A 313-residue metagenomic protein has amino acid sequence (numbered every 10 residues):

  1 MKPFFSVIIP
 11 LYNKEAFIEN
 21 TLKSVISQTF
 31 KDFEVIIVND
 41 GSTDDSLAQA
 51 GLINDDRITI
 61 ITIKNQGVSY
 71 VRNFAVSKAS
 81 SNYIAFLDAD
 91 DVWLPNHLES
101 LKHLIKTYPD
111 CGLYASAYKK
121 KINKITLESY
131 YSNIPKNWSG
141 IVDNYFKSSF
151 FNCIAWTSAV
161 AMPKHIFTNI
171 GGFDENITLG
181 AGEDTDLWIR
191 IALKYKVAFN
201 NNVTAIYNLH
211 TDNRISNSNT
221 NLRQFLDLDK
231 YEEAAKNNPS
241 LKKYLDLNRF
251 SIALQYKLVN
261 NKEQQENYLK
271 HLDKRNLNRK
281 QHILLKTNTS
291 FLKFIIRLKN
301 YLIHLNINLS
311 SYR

Functional and structural regions predicted by a protein language model:
M1-I26: N-proximal low-complexity "stem/linker" segments adjacent to membrane-targeting elements
S24, N39-A48, Q66, D88: A conserved acidic beta->alpha catalytic loop
I63-A79: Glycine-rich, basic loop-to-helix element that forms the pyrophosphate-binding segment of sugar-nucleotide handling
I84: Short aromatic/hydrophobic "clamp" motif used to bind/position activated sugar donors
N96-Y130: Conserved donor NDP-sugar-binding/catalytic core segment of glycosyltransferases
P135-N219: Conserved nucleotide-sugar donor-binding catalytic segment
S139-G140, V203-T211, S216-K243, K262-R275: Catalytic core of nucleotide-sugar-dependent glycosyltransferases
N261-R313: Membrane-interface aromatic/basic loop that binds lipid-linked glycans or pyrophosphate carriers, typified by
